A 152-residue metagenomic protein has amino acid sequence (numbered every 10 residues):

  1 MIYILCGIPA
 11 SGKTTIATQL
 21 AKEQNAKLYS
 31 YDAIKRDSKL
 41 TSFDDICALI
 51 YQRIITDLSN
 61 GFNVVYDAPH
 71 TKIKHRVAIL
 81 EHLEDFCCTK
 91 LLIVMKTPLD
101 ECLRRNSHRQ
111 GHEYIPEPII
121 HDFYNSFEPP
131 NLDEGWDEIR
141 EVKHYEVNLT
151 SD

Functional and structural regions predicted by a protein language model:
M1-G7, S11, Q19, E23 (+2 more regions): Conserved GTP-binding G-domain of TRAFAC-class P-loop NTPases and closely related GTPase folds
T14-V64: Conserved substrate/cofactor phosphate-moiety recognition/catalytic segment in nucleotide-dependent phosphotransferases
I16, A78-E81: A short acidic, amphipathic alpha-helical/loop segment
A33-R36, T71, K96-E101, E146-V147: Conserved nucleotide-binding/hydrolysis micro-motifs of P-loop NTPases
F43-A48, L83-E84, H108-H112: Short, hinge-like loop/turn segments at secondary-structure boundaries
N63-A68, L92: Short catalytic-loop micro-motif centered on adjacent basic/acidic residues
Y66-I79: Acidic, metal-coordinating catalytic cores used for nucleic-acid/nucleotide bond scission and strand-transfer chemistry
F86-R105: Conserved phosphate-donor/acceptor-positioning beta-strand/loop module used by diverse small-molecule
